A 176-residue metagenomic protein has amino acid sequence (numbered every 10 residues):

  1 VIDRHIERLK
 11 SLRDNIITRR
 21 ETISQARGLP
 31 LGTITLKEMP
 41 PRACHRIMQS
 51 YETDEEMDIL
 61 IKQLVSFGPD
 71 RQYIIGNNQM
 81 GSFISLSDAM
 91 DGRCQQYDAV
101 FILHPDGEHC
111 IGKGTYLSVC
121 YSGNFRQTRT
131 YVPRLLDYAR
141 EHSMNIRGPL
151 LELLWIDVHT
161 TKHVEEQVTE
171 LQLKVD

Functional and structural regions predicted by a protein language model:
V1-D176: A solvent-exposed interaction/effector surface
